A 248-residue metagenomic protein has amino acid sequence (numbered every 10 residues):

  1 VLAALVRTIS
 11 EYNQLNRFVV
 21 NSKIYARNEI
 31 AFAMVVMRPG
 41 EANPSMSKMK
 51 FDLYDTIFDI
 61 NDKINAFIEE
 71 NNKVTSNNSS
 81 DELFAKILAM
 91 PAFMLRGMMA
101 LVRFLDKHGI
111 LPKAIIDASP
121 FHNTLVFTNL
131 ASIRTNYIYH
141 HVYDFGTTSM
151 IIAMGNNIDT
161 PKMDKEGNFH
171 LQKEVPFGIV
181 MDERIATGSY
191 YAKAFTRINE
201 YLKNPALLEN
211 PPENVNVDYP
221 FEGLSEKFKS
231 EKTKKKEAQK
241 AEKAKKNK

Functional and structural regions predicted by a protein language model:
V1-K248: C-terminal catalytic/motor cores of large multi-domain enzyme assemblies
